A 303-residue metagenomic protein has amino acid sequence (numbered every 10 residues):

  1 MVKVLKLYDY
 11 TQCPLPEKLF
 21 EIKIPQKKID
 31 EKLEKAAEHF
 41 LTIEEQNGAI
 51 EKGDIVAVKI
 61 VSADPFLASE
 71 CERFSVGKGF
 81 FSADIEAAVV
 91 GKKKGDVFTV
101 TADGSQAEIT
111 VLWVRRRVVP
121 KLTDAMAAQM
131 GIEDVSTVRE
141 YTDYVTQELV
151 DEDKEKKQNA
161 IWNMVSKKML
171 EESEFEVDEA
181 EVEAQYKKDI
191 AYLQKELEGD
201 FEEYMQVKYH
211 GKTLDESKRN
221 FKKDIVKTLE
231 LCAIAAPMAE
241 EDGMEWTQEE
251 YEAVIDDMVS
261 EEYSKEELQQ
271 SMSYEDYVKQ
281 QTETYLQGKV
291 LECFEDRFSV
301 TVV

Functional and structural regions predicted by a protein language model:
M1-V303: FKBP-type peptidyl-prolyl cis-trans isomerases
